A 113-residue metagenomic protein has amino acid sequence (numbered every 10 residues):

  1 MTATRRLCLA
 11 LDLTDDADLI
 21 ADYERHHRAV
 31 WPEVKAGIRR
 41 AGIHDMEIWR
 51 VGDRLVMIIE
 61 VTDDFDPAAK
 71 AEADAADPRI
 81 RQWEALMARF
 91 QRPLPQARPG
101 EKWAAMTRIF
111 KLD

Functional and structural regions predicted by a protein language model:
M1-T2: Ligand/cofactor pocket segment of small-molecule handling proteins
R6-D12: Active-site-flanking beta-strand signature of metal-NTP-handling nucleotidyl enzymes and homologous cyclase-like
L13-D15, D63: Beta-strand elements of well-folded, non-transmembrane domains
L19-I43: Short amphipathic alpha-helical segments
K35-V56, E60-D64: Short, glycine- and small/hydrophobic-rich beta-strand elements in well-ordered beta-sheets
A41, T62-K102: An amphipathic, aromatic/His-enriched active-site/gating alpha helix that lines ligand/cofactor pockets
A104-F110: Eukaryote-biased recognition of C-terminal alpha-helical segments
